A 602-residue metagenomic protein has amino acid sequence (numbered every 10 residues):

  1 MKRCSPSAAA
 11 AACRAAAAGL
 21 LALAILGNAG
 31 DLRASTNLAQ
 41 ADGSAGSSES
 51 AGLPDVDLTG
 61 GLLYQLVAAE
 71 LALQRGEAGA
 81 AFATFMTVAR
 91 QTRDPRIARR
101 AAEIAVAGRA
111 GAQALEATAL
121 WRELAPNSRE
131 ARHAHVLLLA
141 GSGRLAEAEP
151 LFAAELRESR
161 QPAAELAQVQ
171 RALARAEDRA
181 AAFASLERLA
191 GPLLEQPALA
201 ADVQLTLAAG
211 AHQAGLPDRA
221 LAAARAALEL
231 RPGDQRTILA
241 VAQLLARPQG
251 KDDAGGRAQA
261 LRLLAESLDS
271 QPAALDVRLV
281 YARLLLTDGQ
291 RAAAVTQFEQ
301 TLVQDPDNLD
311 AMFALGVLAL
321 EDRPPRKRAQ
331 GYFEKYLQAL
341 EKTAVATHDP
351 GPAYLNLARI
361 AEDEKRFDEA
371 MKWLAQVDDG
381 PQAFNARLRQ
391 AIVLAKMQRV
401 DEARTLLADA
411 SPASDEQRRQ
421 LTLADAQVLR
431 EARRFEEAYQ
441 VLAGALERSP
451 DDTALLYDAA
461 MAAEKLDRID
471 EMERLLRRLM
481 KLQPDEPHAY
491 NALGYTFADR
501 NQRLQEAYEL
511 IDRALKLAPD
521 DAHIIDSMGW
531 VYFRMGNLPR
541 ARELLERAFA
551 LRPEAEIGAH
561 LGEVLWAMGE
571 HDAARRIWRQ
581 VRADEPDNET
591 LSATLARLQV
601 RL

Functional and structural regions predicted by a protein language model:
L32-A101, A107-A112, E116-A119, E123-L124 (+9 more regions): N-terminal leader/linker segments that initiate helical-solenoid repeat arrays
G61, D94-P95, S128, P162 (+13 more regions): Residue-level recognition of tetratricopeptide repeat
E70, E103, L137, R171 (+12 more regions): Residue-level recognition of tetratricopeptide repeat
L73, V106, A140, H212 (+10 more regions): Position-specific recognition of the canonical hydrophobic site in helix A of tetratricopeptide repeat
R90-Q91, L124, E158-S159, P192-Q196 (+11 more regions): Structural marker of alpha-solenoid helical repeat scaffolds
I97-A98, A131, E165, V203 (+12 more regions): TPR alpha-solenoid repeat register
R100-A101, A134, Q168, A172 (+13 more regions): Canonical tetratricopeptide repeat
Q113-R122, E147-R157, A181-L194, R219-A226 (+10 more regions): Alpha-helical repeat scaffolds
